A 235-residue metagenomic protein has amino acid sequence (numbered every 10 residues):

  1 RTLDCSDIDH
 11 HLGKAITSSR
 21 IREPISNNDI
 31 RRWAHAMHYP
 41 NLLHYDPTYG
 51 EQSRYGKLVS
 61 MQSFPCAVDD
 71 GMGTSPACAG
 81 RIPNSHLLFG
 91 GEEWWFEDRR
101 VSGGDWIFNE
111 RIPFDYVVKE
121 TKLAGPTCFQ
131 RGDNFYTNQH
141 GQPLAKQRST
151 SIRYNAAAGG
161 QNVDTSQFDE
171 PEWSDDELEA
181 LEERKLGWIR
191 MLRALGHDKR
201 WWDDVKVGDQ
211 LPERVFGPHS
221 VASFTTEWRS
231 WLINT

Functional and structural regions predicted by a protein language model:
R1-G91, A158-T235: Hot-dog-fold acyl-thioester-processing enzymes
N84, Q142-P143: Short glycine/proline-enriched turn or capping motifs at secondary-structure junctions
G90-H140, G208: Hydrophobic beta-sheet segments that form the core/acyl-binding groove of ACP/CoA-dependent acyl-chain-processing
V117-K119, Q142, A157, V221: Residue-level signal for secondary-structure boundary sites
A145-Q147, P212: A structural microfeature
R148-A157: Short, solvent-exposed aromatic-acidic interface loops
